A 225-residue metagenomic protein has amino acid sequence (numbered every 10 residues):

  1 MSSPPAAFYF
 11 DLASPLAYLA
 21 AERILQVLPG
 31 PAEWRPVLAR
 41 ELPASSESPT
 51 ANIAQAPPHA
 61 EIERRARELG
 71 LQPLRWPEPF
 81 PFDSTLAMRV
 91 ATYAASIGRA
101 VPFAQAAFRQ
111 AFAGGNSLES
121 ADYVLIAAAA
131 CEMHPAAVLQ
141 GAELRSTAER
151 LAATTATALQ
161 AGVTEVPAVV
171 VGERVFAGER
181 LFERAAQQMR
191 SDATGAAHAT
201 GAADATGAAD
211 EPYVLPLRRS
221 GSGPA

Functional and structural regions predicted by a protein language model:
P4-G30, R109-A225: C-terminal cap of thioredoxin/glutaredoxin-like
L12, L16-A111, A209-A225: Structural alpha/beta surface segment adjacent to cysteine/selenocysteine redox centers across thiol/disulfide enzymes
